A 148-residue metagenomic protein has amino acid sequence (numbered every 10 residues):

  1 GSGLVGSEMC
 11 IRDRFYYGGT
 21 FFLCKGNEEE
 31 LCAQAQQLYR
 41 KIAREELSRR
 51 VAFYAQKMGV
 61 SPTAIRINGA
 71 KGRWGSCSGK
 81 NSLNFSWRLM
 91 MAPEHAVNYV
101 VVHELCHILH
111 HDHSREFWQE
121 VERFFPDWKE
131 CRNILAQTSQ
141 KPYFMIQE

Functional and structural regions predicted by a protein language model:
G1-G6, C10-I11: Single conserved hydrophobic/aromatic residue that forms the stacking wall/gate of nucleotide- or nucleobase-binding
G3, F15-Y16, S76: Well-ordered beta-strand positions
R12-E46, R50, Y54: Hydrophobic, well-structured mid-protein blocks that either form specific transmembrane helices
Q37, K41-H95, H111-E148: Metalloprotease/metallohydrolase-associated module, dominated by Zn2+-dependent proteases
A96-L105, E116: Short alpha-helical catalytic segment bearing the HExxH-like zincin motif of zinc-dependent metalloproteases
I108: Basic nucleic-acid-binding interfaces
